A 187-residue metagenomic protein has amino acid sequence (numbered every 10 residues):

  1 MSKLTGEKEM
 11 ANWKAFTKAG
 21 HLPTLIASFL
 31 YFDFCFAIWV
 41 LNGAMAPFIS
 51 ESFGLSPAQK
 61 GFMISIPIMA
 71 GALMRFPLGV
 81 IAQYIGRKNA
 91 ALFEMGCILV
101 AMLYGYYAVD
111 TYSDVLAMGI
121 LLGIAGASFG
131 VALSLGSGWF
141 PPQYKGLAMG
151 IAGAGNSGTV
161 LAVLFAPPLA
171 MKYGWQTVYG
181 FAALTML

Functional and structural regions predicted by a protein language model:
M1-F36: Cytosolic juxtamembrane N-terminal segment immediately preceding the first transmembrane helix of multi-pass
P23-P57, L78: Extracytoplasmic
V40, I68-F76, A127, T159-L161: Residue-level signature of mid-helix packing/kink "hotspots" within the transmembrane helices of 12-pass Major
F62-G71, G155: Transmembrane alpha-helical segments of major facilitator superfamily
L73-Y112: Conserved MFS/SLC helix-loop-helix module at the cytosolic interface between two early adjacent transmembrane helices
M95, L99-L103, M118-G119, A183-M186: A generic transmembrane-helix signature of 12-TM secondary carrier transporters
D114, I151-L187: Helix-loop-helix hairpin linking two adjacent transmembrane segments in secondary transporters
M118-G155: Cytoplasmic helix-loop-helix junction between adjacent transmembrane helices in 12-TM secondary transporters
